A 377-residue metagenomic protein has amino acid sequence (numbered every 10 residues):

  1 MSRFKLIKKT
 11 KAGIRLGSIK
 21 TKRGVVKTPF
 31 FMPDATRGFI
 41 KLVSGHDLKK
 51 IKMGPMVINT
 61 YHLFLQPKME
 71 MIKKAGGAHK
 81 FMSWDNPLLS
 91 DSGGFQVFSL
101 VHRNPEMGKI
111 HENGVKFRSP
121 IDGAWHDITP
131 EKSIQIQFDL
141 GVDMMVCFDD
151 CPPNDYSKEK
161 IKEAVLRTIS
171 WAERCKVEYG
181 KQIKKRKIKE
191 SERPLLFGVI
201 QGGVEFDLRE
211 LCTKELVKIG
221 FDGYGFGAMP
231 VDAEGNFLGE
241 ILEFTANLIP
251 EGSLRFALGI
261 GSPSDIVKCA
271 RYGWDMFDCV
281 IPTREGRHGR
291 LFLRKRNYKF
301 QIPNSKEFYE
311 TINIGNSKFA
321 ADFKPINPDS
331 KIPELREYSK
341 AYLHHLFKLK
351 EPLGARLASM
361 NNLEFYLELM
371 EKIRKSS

Functional and structural regions predicted by a protein language model:
M1-K189, S317-A320, K348: Non-catalytic, usually N-terminal nucleic-acid engagement modules in DNA/RNA processing proteins
G13, K184, K299-P303, E307: Charged/polar low-complexity intrinsically disordered segments
K132-Q135, E163-S170, R174-V177, D207 (+3 more regions): Alpha-helical scaffolding segments of alpha/beta enzyme cores, especially the outer helices of TIM-barrel or partial
P153-K158, K162, G223-P230, P352-A355: Glycine- and acidic
Q182, L195-N297, E307-I326: Glycine-rich phosphate/ribose-binding loops and adjacent secondary-structure elements that form binding surfaces
V280-R296, E307-R374: Gly/Ser/Thr/Ala-enriched C-terminal appendages of enzymes
S377: Histidine-centered catalytic/metal-binding microenvironments
